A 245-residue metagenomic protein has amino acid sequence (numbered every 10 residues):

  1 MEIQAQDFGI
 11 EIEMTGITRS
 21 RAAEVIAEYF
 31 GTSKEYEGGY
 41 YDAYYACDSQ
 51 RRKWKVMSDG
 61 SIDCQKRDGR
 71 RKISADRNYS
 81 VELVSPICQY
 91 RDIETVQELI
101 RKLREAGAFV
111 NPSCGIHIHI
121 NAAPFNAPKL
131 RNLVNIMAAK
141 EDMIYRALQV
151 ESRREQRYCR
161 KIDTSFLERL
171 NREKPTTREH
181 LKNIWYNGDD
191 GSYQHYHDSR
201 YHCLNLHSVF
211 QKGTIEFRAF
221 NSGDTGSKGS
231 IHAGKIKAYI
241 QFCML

Functional and structural regions predicted by a protein language model:
M1-F109, A123-L245: C-terminal accessory/tail domains of diverse enzymes
P112-I116, I120: Short, conserved phosphate-binding/catalytic loop or strand-edge motifs used in phosphoryl-/nucleotidyl-transfer
